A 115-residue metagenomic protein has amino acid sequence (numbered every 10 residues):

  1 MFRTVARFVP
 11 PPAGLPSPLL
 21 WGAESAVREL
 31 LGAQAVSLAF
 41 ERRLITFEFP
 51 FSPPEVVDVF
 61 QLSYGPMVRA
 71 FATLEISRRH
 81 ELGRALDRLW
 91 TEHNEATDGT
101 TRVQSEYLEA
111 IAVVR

Functional and structural regions predicted by a protein language model:
M1-P18, E29, L38: Short, glycine-/aromatic-enriched active-site segment of Class I SAM-dependent methyltransferases
L19-R115: Conserved Class I S-adenosyl-L-methionine
